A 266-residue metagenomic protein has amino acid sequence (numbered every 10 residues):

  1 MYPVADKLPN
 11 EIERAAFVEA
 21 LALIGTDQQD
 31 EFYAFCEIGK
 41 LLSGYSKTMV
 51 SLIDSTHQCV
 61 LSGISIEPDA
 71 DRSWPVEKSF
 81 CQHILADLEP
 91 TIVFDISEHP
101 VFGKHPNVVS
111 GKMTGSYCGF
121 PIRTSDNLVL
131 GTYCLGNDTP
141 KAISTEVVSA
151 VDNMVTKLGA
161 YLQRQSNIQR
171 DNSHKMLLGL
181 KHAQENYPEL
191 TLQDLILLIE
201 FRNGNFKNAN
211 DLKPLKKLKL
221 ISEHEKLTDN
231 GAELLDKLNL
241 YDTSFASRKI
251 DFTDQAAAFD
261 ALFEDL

Functional and structural regions predicted by a protein language model:
M1-Q29: Signal-transmission linkers at sensory-effector interfaces
M1-V4, G131, G136-Y187: Juxtadomain coupling helices with adjacent low-complexity linkers
Q29-K40, L212-K216: Short amphipathic alpha-helical segments
E37-K40, S46-L52, Q58-C59, I199: Short, hydrophobic-rich beta-strand element in sensory/regulatory alpha-beta domains
M49, I53-C59, P68-G115, S244-A246: Regulatory sensory and allosteric helical modules in signal-transduction proteins and certain transcription factors
G115-T124: A short, aliphatic-rich beta-strand micro-motif
S166-S244, I250-L266: Signal-transducing coiled-coil/dimerization helices and immediately adjacent hinge/linker segments that couple sensory
